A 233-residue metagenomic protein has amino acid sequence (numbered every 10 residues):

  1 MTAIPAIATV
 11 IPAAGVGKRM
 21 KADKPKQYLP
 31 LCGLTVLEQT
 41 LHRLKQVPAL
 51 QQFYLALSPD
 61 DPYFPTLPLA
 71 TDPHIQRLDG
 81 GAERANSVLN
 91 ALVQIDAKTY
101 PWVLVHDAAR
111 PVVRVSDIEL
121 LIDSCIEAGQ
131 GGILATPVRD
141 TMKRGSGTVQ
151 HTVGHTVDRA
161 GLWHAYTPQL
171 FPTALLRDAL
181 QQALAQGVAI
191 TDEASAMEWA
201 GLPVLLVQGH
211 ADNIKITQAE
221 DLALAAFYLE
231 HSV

Functional and structural regions predicted by a protein language model:
T2-P62, I75: N-terminal glycine-rich phosphate-binding loop and ensuing alpha1 helix
T9, F53, V103, G131-G132: Hydrophobic/aromatic residues located in beta-strands of well-ordered beta-sheets within soluble catalytic
I11, L37, A91, H106-D107 (+3 more regions): Residue-level signal for inorganic ion chemistry
P62-P68: Acidic helix N-cap motif at the loop->helix transition within catalytic regions of sugar-transfer enzymes
L69-P101: Short phosphate-binding loop-to-helix
T99, V113-V207: Conserved core of the sugar-phosphate nucleotidyltransferase
T99-A109: Short beta-strand-to-loop acidic/aromatic patch adjacent to the donor-nucleotide binding site
N213-V233: Hydrophobic helical membrane-anchoring modules
